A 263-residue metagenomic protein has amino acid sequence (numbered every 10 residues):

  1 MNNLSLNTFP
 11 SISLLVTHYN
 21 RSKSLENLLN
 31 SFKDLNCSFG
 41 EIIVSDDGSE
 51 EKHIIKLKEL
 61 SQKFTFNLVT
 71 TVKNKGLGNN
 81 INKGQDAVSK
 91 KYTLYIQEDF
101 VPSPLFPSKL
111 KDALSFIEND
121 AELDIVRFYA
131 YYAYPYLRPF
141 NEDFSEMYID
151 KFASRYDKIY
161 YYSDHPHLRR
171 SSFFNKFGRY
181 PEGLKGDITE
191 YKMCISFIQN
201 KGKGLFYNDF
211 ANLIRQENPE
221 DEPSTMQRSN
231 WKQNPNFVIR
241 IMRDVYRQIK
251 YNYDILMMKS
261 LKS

Functional and structural regions predicted by a protein language model:
M1-N30: N-proximal low-complexity "stem/linker" segments adjacent to membrane-targeting elements
L28, V72-A87: Glycine-rich, basic loop-to-helix element that forms the pyrophosphate-binding segment of sugar-nucleotide handling
N30-F39: Short, acidic, metal-binding catalytic loop of nucleotide-sugar glycosyltransferases
D46-I55: A conserved acidic beta->alpha catalytic loop
E59-G76: Conserved donor nucleotide-binding strand/loop of the catalytic core
T93: Short aromatic/hydrophobic "clamp" motif used to bind/position activated sugar donors
L105-I125: Conserved donor-nucleotide/metal-binding helix-loop-beta segment in metal-dependent transferases, i.e., the alpha-helix
L110-K111, F173-G178, K185-D209: A short, conserved alpha-helix in the catalytic core of glycosyltransferases
